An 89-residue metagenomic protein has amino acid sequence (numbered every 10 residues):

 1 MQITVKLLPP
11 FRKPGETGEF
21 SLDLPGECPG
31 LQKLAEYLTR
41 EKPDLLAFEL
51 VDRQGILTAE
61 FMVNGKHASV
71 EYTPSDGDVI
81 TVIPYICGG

Functional and structural regions predicted by a protein language model:
M1-G88: Ubiquitin-like/PB1-type beta-grasp interaction modules and other compact soluble beta-rich domains
